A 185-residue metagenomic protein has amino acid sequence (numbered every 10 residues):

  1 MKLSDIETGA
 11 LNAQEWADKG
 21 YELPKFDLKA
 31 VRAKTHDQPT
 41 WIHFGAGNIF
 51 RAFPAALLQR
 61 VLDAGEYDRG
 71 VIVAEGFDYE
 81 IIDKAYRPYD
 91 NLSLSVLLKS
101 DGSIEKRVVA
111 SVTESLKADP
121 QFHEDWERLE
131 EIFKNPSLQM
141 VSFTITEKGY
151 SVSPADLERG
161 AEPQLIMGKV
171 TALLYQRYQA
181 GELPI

Functional and structural regions predicted by a protein language model:
M1-I185: Non-transmembrane, aqueous-exposed alpha-helical and coiled segments at domain scale
